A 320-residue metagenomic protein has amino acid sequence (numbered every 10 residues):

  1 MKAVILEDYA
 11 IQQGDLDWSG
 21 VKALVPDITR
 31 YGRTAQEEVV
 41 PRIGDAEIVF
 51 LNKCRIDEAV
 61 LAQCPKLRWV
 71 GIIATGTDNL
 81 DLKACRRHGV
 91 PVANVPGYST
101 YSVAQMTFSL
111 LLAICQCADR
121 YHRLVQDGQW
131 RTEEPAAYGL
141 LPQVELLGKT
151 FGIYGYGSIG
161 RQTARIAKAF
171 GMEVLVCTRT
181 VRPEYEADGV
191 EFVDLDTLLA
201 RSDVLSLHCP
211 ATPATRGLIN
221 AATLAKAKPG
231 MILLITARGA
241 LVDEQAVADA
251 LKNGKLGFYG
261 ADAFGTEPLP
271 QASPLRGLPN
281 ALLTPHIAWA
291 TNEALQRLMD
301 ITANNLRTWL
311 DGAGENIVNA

Functional and structural regions predicted by a protein language model:
M1-A46, L175: N-terminal glycine-/charge-rich "phosphate-binding" loop or analogous flexible N-terminal tail
G32, I73-A74, V90-Y101, T178: Short beta->alpha connector loops at strand-helix junctions that form conserved, small/polar/Pro-enriched
I56-L61, R179-P274: Rossmann-like adenosine-cofactor binding region
H88, P96-T150, E184: Phosphate-binding beta-alpha-beta segment of Rossmann-like dinucleotide-binding domains, i.e., the NAD(P)
V92, G230-A320: Rossmann-like dinucleotide-binding domain for NAD(H)/NADP(H)
Y156-G157: Glycine-rich Rossmann-fold phosphate-binding loop(s) that bind the pyrophosphate of adenine dinucleotide cofactors
G160-R161: N-terminal Rossmann-fold NAD(P) dinucleotide-binding loop
